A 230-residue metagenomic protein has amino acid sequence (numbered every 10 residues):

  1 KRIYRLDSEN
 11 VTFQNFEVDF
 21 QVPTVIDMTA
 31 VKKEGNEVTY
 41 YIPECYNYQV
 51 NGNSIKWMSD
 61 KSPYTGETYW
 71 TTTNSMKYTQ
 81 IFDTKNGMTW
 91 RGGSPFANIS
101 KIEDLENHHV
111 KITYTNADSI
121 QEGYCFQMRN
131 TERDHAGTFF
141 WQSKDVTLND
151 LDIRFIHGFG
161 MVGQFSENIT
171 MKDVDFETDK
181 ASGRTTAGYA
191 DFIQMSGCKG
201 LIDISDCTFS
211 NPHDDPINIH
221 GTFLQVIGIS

Functional and structural regions predicted by a protein language model:
K1-S230: Extracellular/periplasmic carbohydrate-active domains that bind, remodel, or depolymerize complex polysaccharides
